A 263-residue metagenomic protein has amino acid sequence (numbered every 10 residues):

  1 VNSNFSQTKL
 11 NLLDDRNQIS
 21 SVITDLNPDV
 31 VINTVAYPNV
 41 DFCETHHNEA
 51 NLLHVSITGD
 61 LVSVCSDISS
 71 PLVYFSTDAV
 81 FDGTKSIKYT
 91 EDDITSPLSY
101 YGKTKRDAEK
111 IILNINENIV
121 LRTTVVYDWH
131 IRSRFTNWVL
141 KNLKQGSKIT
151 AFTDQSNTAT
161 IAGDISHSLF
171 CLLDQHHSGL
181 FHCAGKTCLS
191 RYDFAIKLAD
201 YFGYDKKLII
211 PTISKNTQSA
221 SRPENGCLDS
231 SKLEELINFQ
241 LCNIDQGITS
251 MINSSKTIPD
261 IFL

Functional and structural regions predicted by a protein language model:
N2-R16: Rossmann-fold cofactor-recognition segment
L13-L53: NAD(P)H-binding glycine-rich loop region in Rossmannoid oxidoreductase-like domains and their noncatalytic homologs
V31, T45-V73: NAD(P)-cofactor binding segment of oxidoreductase domains
L52, I57, V80-L121, V126-Y127 (+1 more regions): Catalytic helix-loop patch of NAD(P)-dependent Rossmann-fold dehydrogenases
K110-N157, G163-D164, C171: NAD(P)-dependent short-chain dehydrogenase/reductase
W129-I131, Q155-D164, C183-Y201, S250: Substrate-binding strand-loop-helix patch in Rossmann-like NAD(P)-dependent oxidoreductase/epimerase domains
S168, Q175-Q218, E224, P259-L263: Mid/C-terminal beta-alpha module of Rossmann-like enzyme folds, strongest in SDR-family dehydrogenases/epimerases
I244-L263: Amphipathic terminal alpha-helices
